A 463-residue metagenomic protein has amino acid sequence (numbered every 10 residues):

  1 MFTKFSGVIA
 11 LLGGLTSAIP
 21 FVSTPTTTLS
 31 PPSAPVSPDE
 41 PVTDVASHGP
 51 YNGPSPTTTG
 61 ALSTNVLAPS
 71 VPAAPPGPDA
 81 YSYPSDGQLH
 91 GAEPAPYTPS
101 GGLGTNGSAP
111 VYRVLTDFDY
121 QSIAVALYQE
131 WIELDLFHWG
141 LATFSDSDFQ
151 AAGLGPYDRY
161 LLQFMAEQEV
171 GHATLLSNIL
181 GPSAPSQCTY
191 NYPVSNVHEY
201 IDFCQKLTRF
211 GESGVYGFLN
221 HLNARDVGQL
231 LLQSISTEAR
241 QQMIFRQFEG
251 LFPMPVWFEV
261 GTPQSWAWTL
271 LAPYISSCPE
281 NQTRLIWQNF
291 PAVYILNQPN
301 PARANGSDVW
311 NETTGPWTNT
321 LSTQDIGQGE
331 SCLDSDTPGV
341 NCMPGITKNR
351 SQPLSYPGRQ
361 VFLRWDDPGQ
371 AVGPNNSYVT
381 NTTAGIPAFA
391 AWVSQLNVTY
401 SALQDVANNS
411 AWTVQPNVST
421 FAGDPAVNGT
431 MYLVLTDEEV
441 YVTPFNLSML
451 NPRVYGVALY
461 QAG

Functional and structural regions predicted by a protein language model:
M1-T24, W131: Fungal secretory targeting signals
F21-G463: All-alpha RGS (Regulator of G-protein Signaling) helical domain and cognate RGS-like helical scaffolds
